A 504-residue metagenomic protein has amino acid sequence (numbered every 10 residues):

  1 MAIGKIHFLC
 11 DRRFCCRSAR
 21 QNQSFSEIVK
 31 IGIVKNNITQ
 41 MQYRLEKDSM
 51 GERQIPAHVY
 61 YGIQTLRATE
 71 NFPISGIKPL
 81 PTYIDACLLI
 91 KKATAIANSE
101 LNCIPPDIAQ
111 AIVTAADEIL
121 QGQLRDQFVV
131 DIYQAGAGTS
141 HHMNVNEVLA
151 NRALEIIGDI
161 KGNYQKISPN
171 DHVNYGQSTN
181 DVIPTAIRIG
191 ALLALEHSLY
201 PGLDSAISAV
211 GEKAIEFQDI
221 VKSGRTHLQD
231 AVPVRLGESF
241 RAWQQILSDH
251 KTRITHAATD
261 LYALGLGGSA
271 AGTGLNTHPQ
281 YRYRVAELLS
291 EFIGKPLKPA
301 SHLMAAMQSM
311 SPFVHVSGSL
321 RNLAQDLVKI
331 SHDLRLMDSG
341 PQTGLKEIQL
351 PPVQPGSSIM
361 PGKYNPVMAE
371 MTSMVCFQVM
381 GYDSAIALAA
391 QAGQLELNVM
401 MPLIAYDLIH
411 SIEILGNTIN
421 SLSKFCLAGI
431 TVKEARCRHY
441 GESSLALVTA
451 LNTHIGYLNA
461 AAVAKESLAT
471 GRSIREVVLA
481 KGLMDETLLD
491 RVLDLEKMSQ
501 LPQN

Functional and structural regions predicted by a protein language model:
G4-K5, A19, V29: Intrinsic disorder/low-complexity segments enriched in small, polar and charged residues
C10, C15-C16: Cysteine-centered motifs
D11, I28-N37: Short, positively charged and aromatic/hydrophobic N-terminal segments
K35-N504: Conserved, well-structured ligand/cofactor-binding cores
